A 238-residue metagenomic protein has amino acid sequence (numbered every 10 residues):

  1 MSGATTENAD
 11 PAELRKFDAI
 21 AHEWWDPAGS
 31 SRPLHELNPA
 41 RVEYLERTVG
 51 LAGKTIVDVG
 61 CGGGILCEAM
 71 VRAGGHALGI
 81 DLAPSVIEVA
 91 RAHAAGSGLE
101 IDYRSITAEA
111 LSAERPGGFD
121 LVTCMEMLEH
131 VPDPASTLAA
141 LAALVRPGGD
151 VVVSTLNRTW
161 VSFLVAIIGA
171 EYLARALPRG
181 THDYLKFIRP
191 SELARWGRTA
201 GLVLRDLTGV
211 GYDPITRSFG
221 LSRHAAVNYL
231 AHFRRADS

Functional and structural regions predicted by a protein language model:
M1-W25: N-terminal, positively charged/glycine-rich alpha-helical extensions of SAM-dependent methyltransferases
H35-A52: Conserved alpha-helix/loop element of class I SAM-dependent methyltransferases that forms part of the SAM/SAH-binding
K54-G60: Conserved class I S-adenosyl-L-methionine
I65-A110: Class I SAM-dependent methyltransferase SAM/SAH-binding core
T123: A conserved beta-strand element that flanks and buttresses the S-adenosyl-L-methionine
A135-P147: A short glycine-rich, Lys/Arg-flanked "PGG" loop and its adjoining helix->strand segment in the class I
V152-A174: Conserved class I S-adenosyl-L-methionine
R175-E192: Acceptor-substrate binding/catalytic loop of class I
